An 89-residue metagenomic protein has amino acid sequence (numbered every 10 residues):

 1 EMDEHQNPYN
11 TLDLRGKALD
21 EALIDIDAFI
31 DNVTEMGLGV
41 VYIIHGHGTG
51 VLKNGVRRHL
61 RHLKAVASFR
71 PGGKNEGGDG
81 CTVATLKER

Functional and structural regions predicted by a protein language model:
E1-R89: Long, charged, low-complexity intrinsically disordered regions
